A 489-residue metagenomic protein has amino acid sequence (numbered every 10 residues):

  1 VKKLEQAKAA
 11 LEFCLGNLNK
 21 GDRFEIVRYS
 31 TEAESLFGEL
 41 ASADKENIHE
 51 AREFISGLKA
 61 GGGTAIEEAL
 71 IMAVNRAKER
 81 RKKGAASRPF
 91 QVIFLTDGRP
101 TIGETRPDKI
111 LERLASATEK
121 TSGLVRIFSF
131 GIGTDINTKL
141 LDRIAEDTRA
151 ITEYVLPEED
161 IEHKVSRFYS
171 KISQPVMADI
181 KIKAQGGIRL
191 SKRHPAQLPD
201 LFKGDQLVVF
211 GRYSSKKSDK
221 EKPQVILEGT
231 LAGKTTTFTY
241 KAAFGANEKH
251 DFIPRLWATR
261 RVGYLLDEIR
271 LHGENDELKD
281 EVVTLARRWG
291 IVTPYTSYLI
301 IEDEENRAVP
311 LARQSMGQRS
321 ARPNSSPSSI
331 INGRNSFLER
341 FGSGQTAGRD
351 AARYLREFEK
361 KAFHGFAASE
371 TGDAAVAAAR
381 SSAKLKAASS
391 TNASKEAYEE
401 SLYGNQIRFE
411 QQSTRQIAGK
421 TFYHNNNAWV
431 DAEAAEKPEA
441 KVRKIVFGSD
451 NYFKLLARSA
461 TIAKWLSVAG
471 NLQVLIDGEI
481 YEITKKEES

Functional and structural regions predicted by a protein language model:
V1, F37-S42, F54-G63, G98-P100 (+4 more regions): Second-shell loop/turn segments in exported
V1-S42, E67-M72, G84-T96, S129-I132 (+1 more regions): Von Willebrand factor
K3, G62-L70, I102-R106: Phosphate/oxyanion-binding active-site loops and adjacent basic polyanion-contact surfaces
E12-K20, S56-A60, V74-K82, A115-K120 (+3 more regions): Sec-exported extracytoplasmic/periplasmic mature domains
V27-F54, I71, A77-K83, I102-D108 (+1 more regions): Short beta-strand-loop
S30-S35, G62-G63, G98-I102, G133-T138 (+4 more regions): Solvent-exposed loop/turn segments at secondary-structure junctions within structured extracellular/periplasmic domains
Q91, D108, G123-S129, R143 (+6 more regions): Pro/Ser/Thr/Gly-rich intrinsically disordered low-complexity regions
G98-D147, E153-L156, D160-S166, T230: VWA/integrin I-like adhesion module and closely mimicked acidic/polar interface patches used
